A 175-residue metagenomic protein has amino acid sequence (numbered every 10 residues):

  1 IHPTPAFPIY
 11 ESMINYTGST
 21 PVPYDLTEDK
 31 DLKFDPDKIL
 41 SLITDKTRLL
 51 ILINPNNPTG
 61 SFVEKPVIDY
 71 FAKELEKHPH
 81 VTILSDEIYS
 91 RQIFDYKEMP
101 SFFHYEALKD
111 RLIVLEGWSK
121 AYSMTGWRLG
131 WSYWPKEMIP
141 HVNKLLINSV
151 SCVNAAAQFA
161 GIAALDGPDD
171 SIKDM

Functional and structural regions predicted by a protein language model:
I1, V22, I83-L84, I113-L115: Structural detector of well-ordered beta-strand residues that form the stable sheet scaffold of enzyme domains
I1-I14: Conserved PLP-anchoring active-site segment centered on the Schiff-base-forming lysine
T4-P5, I93, K97, S123 (+1 more regions): Short N-terminal helix/helix-N-cap motif within the alpha/beta-hydrolase-1
P5, E87-Y89, G117-W118: Short strand-turn motif at the edge of the Rossmann-like AdoMet-binding core
F7, N54-P58, K120: Short glycine-rich anion-binding loops that position phosphate/pyrophosphate groups of nucleotides and phosphorylated
Y16-P21: A short helix-loop-beta submotif of the ANL/AMP-binding
V22, L26-K97: Active-site phosphate-binding strand-loop segment of PLP-dependent enzymes
Y105-D174: Conserved core segment of the aminotransferase class I/II
